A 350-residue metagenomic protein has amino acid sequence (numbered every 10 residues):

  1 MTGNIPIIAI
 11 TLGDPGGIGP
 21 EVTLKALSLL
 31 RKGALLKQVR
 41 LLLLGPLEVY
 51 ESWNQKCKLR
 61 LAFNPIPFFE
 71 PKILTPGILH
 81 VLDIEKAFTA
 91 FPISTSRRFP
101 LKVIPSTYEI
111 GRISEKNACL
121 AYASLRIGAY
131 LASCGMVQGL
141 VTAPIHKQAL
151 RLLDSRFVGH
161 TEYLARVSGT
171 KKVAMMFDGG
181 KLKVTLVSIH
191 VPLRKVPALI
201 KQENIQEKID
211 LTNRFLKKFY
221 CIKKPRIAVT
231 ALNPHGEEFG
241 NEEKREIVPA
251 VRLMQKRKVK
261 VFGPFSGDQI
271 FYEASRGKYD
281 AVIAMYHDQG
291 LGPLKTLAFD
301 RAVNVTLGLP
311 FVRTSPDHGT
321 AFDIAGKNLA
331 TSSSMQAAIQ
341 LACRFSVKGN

Functional and structural regions predicted by a protein language model:
M1-H160, E203-M285, Q289-L297, R301-N304 (+3 more regions): Contiguous, glycine/small-aliphatic-enriched amphipathic segments in soluble metabolic enzymes
L152-A174: Glycine/threonine-rich beta-strand-loop-alpha-helix active-site module that forms ligand/phosphate-binding
Y163, M175, V184-L186, R313: Conserved hydrophobic/aromatic beta-strand scaffold that supports enzyme active sites
A165, V173-M176, K218-F219, I283: A generic local secondary-structure boundary/capping motif
K172, M176, V347-N350: Residue-level signal for secondary-structure boundary elements
F177-Q206: Ligand-binding beta-strand-loop-alpha-helix segment within the catalytic cores of soluble metabolic enzymes
